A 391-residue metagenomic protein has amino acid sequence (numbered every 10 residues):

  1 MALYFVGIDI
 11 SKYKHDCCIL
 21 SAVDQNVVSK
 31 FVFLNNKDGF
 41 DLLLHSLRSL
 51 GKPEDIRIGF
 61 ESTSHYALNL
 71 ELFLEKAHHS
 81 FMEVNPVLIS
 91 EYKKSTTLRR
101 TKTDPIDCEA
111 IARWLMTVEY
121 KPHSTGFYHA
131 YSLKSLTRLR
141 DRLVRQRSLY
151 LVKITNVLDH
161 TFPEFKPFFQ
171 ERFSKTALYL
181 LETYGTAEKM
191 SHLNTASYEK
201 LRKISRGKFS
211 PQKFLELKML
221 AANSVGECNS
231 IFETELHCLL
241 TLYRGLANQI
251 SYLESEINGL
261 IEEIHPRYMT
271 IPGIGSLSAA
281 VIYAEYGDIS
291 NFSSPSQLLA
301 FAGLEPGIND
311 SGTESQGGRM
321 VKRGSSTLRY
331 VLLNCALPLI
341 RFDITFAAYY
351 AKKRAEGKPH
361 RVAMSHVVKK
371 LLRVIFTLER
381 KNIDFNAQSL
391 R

Functional and structural regions predicted by a protein language model:
M1-R391: A detector of single, family-specific signature residues that are central to catalytic or substrate-handling motifs
